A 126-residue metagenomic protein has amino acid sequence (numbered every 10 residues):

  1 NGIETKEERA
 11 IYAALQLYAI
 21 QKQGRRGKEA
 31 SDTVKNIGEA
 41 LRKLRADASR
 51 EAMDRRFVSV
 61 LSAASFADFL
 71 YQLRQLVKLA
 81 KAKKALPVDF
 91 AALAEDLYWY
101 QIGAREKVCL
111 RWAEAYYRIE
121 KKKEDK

Functional and structural regions predicted by a protein language model:
G2-A40: Aromatic- and glycine-enriched beta-alpha-beta binding-site module
T5, A10-A13, R50, R105 (+1 more regions): Short linear sequence motifs
E8, A14, A67, A94 (+1 more regions): A general marker of short, structured functional hotspots
Y12, Y18, Y71, Y98-Y100 (+1 more regions): Sequence-level detector for tyrosine residue identity
E29-W99: Conserved binding-pocket/active-site segment within a compact domain
L79-K126: Alpha-helical oligomerization segments
